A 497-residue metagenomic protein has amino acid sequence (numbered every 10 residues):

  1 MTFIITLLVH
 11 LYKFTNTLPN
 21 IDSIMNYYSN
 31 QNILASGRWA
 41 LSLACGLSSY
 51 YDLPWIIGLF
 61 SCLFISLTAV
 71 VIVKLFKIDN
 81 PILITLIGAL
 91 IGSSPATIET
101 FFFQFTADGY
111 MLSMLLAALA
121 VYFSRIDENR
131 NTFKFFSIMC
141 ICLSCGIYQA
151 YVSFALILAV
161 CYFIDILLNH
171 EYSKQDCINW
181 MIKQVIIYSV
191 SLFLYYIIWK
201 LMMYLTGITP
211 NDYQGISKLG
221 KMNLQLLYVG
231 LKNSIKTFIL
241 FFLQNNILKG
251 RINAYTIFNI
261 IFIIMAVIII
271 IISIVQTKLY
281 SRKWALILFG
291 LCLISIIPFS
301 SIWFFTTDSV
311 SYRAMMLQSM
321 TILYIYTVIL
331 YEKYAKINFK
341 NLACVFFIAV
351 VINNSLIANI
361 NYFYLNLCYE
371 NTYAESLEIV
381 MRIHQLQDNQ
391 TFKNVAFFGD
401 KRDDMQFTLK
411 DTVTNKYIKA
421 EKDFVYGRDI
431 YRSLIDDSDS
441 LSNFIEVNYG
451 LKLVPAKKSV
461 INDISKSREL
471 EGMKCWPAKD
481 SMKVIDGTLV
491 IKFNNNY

Functional and structural regions predicted by a protein language model:
M1-A35, W39, C45-L67, F76-G88 (+7 more regions): Intrinsically disordered, polar/acidic, low-complexity terminal segments
L34, R38, S61, I82-R125 (+3 more regions): Membrane-interface micro-motifs in multi-pass membrane enzymes
I91-G92, L279-F305, A349-V351: Transmembrane alpha-helix segments characteristic of polytopic inner-membrane glycan-assembly/cell-envelope
A117-F133, I166-Y172: Membrane-interface transmembrane helices that cradle and orient dolichyl/undecaprenyl
N131-F135, E332-A358: Signature aromatic-anchored transmembrane alpha helix within multi-pass, membrane-resident enzymes that catalyze glycan
F133-Q149, F154, V160: Membrane-interface alpha helices of multi-pass inner-membrane proteins
F154-S189: Perimembrane helix-loop-helix junctions
L243-A285: Hydrophobic, aromatic-rich transmembrane alpha-helices and their immediate juxtamembrane boundary segments
